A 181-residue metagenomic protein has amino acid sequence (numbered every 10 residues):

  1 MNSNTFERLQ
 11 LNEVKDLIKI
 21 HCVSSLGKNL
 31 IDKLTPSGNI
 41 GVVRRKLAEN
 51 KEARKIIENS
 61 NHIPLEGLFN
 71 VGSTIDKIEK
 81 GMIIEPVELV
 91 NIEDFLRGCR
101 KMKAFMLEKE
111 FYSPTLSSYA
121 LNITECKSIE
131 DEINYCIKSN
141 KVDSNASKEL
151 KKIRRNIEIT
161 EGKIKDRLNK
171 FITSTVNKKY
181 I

Functional and structural regions predicted by a protein language model:
M1-K141, E149, I153, I157: Conserved amphipathic alpha-helical "coupling/scaffold" segments that transmit conformational changes between domains
K152-I181: Extended, Lys/Arg-enriched charged tracts that mediate electrostatic binding to polyanionic substrates
